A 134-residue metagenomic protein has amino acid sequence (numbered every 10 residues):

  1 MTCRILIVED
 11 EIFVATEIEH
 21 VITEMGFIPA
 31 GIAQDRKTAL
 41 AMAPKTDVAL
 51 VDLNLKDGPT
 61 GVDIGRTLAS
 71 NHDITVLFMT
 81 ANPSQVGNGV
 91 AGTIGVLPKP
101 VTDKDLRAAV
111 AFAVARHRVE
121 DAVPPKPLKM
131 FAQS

Functional and structural regions predicted by a protein language model:
E9, T80: Conserved acidic carboxylate
I12-G31: Two-component/phosphorelay signaling modules centered on CheY-like receiver
I32-V48, K56: Acidic, metal-coordinating helix/loop segments flanking the phosphotransfer/catalytic sites of two-component signaling
V51-A69: Conserved phosphotransfer microenvironments
S70-L77: His-Asp phosphorelay/catalytic-motif detector in bacterial-type signaling
K99: A Lys-centered signature of the CheY-like receiver
T102: Receiver (REC) domain switch/active-site region of two-component response regulators
A108, R116-S134: CheY-like receiver
